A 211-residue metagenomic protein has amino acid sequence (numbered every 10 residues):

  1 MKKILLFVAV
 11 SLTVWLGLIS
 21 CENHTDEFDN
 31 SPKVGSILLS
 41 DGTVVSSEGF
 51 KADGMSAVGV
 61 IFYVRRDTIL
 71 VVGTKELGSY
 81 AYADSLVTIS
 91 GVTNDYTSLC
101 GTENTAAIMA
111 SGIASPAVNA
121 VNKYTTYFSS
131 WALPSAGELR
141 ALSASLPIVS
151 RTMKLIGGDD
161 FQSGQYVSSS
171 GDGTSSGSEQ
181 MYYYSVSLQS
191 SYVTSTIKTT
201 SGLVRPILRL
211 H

Functional and structural regions predicted by a protein language model:
M1-I4: Positively charged n-region of N-terminal signal peptides that target proteins for export
L6-S11: Sec-dependent N-terminal signal peptides
L16-S20: C-terminal motif of bacterial Sec signal peptides marking the signal peptidase cleavage site
C21-Y127, K198-H211: Short, compositionally biased
T74-L77, S187-S191: Secondary-structure transition/turn motif
A110, A114-A132, A136-L188, T194: An exposed tryptophan-centered "aromatic clamp" motif
